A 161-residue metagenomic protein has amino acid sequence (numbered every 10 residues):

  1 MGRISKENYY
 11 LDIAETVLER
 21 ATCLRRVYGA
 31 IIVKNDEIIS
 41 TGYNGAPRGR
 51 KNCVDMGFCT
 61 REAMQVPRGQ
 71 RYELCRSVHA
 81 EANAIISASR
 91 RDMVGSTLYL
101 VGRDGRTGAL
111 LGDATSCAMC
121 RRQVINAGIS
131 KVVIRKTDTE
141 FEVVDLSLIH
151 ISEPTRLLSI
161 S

Functional and structural regions predicted by a protein language model:
G2-S5, L11, S40-S152: Zn2+-dependent cytidine deaminase-like catalytic core
G2-V27: Short, basic/aromatic recognition patches
T16-E19, K34, I86-S89: Short glycine/serine- and small hydrophobic-enriched flexible loop segments
Y28-D36, S40-T41: Short beta-strand scaffold segments in enzyme catalytic cores
I149-S161: Single conserved hydrophobic/aromatic residue that forms the stacking wall/gate of nucleotide- or nucleobase-binding
